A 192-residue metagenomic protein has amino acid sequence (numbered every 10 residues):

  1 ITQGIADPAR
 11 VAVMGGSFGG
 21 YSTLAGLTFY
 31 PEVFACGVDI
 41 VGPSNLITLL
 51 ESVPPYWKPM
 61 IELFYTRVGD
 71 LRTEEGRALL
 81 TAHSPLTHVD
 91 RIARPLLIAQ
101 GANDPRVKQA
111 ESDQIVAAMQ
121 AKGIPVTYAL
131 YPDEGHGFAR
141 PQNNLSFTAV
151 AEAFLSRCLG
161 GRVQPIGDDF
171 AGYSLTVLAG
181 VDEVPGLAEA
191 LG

Functional and structural regions predicted by a protein language model:
I1-G192: Active-site-proximal cap/loop segments of hydrolase catalytic domains
